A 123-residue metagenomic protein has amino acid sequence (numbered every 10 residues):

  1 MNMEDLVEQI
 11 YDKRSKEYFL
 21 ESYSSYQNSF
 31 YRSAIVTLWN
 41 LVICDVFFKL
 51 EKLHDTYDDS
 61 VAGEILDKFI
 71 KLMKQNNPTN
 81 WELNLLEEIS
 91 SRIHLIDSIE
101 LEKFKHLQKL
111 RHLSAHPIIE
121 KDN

Functional and structural regions predicted by a protein language model:
M1-T37: Charged alpha-helical initiation segments
N2-E8, F69-K74, H94-E100: A ubiquitous short alpha-helical element
Q9, K13, N80, L101-Q108: Alpha-helix N-cap/helix-start motif at coil-to-helix transitions, marked by capping-box chemistry
F19, Y31-W39, E82, L86 (+2 more regions): Short runs of predominantly hydrophobic/aromatic residues within well-ordered alpha helices that form helix-helix
Y31, V36, L41-V61: Short, charge-rich amphipathic alpha-helical segments embedded in non-transmembrane helical bundles/solenoids
L50, D59-R92: Feature for intrinsically disordered/low-complexity regulatory segments and propeptides
I93-N123: Charge-enriched, short contiguous segments at helix-coil
